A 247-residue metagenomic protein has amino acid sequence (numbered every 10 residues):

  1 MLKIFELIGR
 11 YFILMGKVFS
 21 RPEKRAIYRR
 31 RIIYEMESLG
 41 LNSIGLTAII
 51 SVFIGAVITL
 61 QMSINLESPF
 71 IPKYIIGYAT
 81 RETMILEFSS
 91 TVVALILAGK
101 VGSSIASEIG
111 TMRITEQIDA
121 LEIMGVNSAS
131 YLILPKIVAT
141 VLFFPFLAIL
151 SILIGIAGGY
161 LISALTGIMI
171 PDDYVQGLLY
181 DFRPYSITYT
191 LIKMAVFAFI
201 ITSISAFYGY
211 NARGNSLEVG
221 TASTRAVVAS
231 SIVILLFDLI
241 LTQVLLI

Functional and structural regions predicted by a protein language model:
M1-R30, Y208, R213: Short, membrane-interfacial amphipathic segments enriched in basic
E23-I49: Membrane-interface helix starts
G40, I44, A48, F88 (+3 more regions): Selective transmembrane-helix segments that form parts of the transport pathway or gating/packing helices in multipass
L41-V92, I96: Active-site cofactor/substrate anionic-group-binding motifs, chiefly glycine- and Lys/Arg-rich phosphate-binding loops
Q61-I85, I152-A195, F199, S203-A222 (+1 more regions): Membrane-interfacial helix-loop-helix connectors in multipass membrane proteins
I76-D119, I204: Hydrophobic alpha-helical transmembrane segments of multi-pass membrane transport proteins
I109-L134, S216-V219: Short cytoplasmic-facing helical segments at TM-TM junctions of multi-pass membrane proteins
V219, R225-T242: Final/C-terminal transmembrane alpha-helix of multipass membrane proteins
